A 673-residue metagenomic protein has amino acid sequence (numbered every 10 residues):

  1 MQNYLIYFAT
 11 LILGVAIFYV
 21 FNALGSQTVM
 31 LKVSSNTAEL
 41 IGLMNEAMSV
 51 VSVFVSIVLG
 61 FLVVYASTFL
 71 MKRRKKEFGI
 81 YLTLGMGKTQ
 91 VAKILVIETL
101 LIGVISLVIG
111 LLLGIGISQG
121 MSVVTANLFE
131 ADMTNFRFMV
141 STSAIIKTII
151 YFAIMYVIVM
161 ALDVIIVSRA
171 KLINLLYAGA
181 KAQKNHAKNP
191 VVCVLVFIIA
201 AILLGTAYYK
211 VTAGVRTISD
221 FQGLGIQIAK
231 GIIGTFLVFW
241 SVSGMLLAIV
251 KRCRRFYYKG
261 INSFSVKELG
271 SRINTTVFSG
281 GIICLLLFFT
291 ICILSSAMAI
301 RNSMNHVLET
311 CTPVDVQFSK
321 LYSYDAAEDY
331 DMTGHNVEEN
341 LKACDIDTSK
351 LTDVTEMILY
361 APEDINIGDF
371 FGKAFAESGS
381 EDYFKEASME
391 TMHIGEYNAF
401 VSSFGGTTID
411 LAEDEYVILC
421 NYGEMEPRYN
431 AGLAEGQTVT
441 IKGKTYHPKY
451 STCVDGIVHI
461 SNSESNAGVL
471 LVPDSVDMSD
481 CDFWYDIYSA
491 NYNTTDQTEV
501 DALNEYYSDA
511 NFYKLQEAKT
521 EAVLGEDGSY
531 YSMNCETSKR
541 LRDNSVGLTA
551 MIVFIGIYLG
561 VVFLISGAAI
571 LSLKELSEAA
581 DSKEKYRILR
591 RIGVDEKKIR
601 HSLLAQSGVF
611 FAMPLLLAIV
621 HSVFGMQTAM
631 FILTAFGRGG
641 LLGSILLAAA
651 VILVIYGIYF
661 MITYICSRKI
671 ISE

Functional and structural regions predicted by a protein language model:
M1, A170-N185, A580-D581, K669-E673: Short cytosolic juxtamembrane segments of multi-pass membrane proteins
M1-V15, K184-C193, F197-I198, W240-L287: N-terminal Sec/SRP start-transfer signal
Q2-A9, V20-F54, F69-K72, G214-I233 (+4 more regions): Peri-transmembrane interface segments
Y4-L11, L95-L113, I149, A153 (+3 more regions): Selective transmembrane-helix segments that form parts of the transport pathway or gating/packing helices in multipass
A16-M30, Y65-F69, I102-A131, A144-R169 (+5 more regions): Small-residue-rich transmembrane alpha-helices
V63-K76, I166, L246-Y258, I565-I592 (+1 more regions): Juxtamembrane interface at the cytosolic side of transmembrane helices
L308-A550: Nucleotide-cofactor and metal-assisted catalytic machinery
